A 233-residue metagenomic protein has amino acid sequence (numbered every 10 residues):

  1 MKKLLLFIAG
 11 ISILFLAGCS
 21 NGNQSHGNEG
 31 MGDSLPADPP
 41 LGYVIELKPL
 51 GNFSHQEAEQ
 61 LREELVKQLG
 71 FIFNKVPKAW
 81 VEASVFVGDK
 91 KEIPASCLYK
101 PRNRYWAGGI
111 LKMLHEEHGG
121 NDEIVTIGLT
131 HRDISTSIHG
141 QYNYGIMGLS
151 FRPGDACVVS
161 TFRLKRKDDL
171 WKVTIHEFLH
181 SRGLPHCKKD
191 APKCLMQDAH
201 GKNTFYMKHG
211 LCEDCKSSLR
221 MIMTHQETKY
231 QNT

Functional and structural regions predicted by a protein language model:
M1-L4: Positively charged n-region of N-terminal signal peptides that target proteins for export
L6-I11: Sec-dependent N-terminal signal peptides
L16-G18: C-terminal motif of bacterial Sec signal peptides marking the signal peptidase cleavage site
S20-G22: Bacterial signal peptide processing site
P40-E57: Fold-level signature of zinc-dependent metallopeptidase catalytic domains
H55, E59, E63-V173, P185: Metzincin-family zinc-dependent endopeptidase catalytic domain
N143-D169, P185-T233: Metalloprotease/metallohydrolase-associated module, dominated by Zn2+-dependent proteases
L179, G183-L184: Active-site-flanking alpha-helical
